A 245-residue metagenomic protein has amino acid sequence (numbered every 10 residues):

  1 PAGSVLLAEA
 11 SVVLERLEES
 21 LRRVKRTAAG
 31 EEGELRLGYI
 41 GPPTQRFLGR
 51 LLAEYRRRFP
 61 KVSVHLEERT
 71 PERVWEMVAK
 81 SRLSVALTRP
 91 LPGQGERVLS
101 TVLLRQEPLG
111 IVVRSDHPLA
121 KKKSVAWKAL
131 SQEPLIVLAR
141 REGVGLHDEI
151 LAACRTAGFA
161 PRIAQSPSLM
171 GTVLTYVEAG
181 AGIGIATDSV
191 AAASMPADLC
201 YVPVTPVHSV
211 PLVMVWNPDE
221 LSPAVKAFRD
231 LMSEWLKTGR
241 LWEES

Functional and structural regions predicted by a protein language model:
P1-R26, E32: Alpha-helical "hinge/linker" immediately C-terminal to small N-terminal DNA-binding modules
G3, L37, M77-A79, L130 (+2 more regions): Hydrophobic residues within well-ordered alpha-helices
E32-Q94, P167: Central regulatory/effector-binding core of bacterial HTH transcription factors
F47, C200-S245: A late-sequence structural motif
E67, E72-L83, L151-A157, M170-A181: Short helices/loops that flank or line small-molecule/ion binding pockets
G95-V102, E107-P108, S168-D219: Beta-alpha-beta core module
L99-L109, V113-L135, P218, P223-K226: Flexible hinge/capping segments at coil-to-helix
L135-A157, S222-R229, G239-E244: Secondary-structure junction motif
